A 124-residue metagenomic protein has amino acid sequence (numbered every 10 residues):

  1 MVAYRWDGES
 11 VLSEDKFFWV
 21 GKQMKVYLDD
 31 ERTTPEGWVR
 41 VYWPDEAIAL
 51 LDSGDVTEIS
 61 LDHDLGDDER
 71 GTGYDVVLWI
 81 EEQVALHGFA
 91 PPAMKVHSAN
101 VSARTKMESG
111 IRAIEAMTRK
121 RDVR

Functional and structural regions predicted by a protein language model:
A3-W6, V11-R124: Catalytic phosphate/metal-binding cores of nucleic-acid and nucleotide-processing enzymes, i.e., regions that mediate
